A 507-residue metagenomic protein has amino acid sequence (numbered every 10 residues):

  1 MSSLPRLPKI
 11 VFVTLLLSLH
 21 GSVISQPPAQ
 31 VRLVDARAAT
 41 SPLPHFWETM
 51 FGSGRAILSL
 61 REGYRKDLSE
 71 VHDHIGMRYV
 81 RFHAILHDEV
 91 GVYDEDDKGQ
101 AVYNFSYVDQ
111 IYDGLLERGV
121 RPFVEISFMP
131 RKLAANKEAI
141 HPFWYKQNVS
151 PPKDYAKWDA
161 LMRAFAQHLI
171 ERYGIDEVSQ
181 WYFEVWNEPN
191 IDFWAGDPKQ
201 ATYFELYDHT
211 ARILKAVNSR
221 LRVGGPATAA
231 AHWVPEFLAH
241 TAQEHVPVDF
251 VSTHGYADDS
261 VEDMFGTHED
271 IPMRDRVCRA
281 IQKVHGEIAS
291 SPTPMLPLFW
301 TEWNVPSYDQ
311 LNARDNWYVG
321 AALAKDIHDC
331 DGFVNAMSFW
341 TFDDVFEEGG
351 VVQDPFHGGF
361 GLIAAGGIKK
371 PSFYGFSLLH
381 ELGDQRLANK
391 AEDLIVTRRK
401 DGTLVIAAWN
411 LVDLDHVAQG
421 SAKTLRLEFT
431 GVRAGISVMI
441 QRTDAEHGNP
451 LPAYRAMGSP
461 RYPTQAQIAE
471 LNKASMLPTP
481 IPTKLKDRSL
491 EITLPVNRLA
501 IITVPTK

Functional and structural regions predicted by a protein language model:
M1-F12: Bacterial N-terminal signal peptides that target proteins for export
L16, V23-Y182, D197-A230, E244-V246 (+5 more regions): Non-catalytic accessory regions flanking glycosidase/transglycosidase catalytic cores in CAZymes
I57-L58, L86-V92, R131, W186-F193 (+2 more regions): Conserved radical SAM core fold
M162, S179-W181, V185-N187, L221 (+4 more regions): Aromatic- and acid-rich polysaccharide-binding/catalytic face of secreted or lumenal carbohydrate-active enzymes
F165, C278-E287: Short, well-ordered amphipathic alpha-helical segments that serve as non-catalytic structural scaffolds within diverse
A227-S252, W303-A322, D326-I327, D331 (+1 more regions): Substrate-binding cleft/loops of secretory-pathway carbohydrate-active enzymes
P247-M264, R274-C278, W317-E347, G366-L382: Glycan-recognition surfaces
D258-H268, H285-A321, D344, G349-I363: Active-site clefts of carbohydrate-active enzymes
